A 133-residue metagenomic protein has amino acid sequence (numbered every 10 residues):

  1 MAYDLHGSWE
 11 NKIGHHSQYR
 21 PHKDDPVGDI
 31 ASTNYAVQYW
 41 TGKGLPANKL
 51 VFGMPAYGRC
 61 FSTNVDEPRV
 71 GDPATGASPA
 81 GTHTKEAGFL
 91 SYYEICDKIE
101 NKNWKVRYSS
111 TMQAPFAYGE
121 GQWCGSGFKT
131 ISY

Functional and structural regions predicted by a protein language model:
M1-H6: Non-cysteine beta-strand/loop elements that form the S-adenosyl-L-methionine
S8-R20, D24, M54-Y133: Glycan-binding loop/region signatures in secreted carbohydrate-active enzymes
P26-T41, S132-Y133: A Trp-anchored, charged/polar loop motif used as the substrate-binding/catalytic surface of acyl/ester-handling
L45-V51: Loop/turn elements at helix/coil->beta-strand transitions in domains of secreted/extracellular proteins
